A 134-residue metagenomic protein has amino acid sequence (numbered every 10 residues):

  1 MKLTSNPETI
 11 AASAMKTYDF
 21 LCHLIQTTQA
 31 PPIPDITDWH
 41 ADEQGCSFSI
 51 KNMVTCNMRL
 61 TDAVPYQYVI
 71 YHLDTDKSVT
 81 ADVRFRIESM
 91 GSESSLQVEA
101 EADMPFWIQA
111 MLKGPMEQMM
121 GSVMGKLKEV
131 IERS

Functional and structural regions predicted by a protein language model:
M1-H40: Hydrophobic ligand-binding cavity/cleft-lining segments
L3-S5, M53-M58, V79-R84: Short, surface-exposed coil-to-beta transition loops
E8, F48, Y71, F85 (+1 more regions): Preference for bulky hydrophobic residues occupying beta-strand positions in well-ordered beta-sheet regions
A11-A14, T61-Y66, R86-S95: A short, structured loop/turn motif at beta-sheet edges
T17-L21, T27, L60, Y71 (+2 more regions): Hydrophobic pocket/interface hotspot
T28, D35-K77, V130-S134: Glycine-rich portal/gate segments that line the openings of hydrophobic small-molecule binding cavities
T75-G125, E129, R133: Beta-strand/loop substructures that line and gate deep hydrophobic ligand-binding cavities in soluble
